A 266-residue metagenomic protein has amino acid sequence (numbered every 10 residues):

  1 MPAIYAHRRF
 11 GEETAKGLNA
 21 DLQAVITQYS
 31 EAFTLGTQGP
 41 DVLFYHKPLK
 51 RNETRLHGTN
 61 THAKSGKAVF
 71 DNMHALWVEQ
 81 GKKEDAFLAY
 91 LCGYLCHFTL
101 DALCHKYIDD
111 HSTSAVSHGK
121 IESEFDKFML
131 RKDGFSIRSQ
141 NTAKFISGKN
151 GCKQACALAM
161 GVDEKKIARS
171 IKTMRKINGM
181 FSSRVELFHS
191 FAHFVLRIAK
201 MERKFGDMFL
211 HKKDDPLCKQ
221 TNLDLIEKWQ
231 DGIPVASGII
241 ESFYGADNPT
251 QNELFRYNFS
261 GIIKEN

Functional and structural regions predicted by a protein language model:
M1-N266: N-terminal leader/auxiliary helical segments
